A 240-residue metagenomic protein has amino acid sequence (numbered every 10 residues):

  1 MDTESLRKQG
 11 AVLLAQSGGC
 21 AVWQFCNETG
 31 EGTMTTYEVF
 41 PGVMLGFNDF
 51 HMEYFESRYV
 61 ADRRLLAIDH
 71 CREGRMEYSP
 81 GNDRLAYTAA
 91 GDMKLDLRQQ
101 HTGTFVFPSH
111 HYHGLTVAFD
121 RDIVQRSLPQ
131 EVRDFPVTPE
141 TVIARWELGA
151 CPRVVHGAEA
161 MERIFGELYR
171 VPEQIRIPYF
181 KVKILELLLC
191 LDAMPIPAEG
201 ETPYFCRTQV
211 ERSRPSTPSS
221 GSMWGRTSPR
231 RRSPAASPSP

Functional and structural regions predicted by a protein language model:
M1-G19: Short Lys/Arg-enriched alpha/beta "domain-start" segment
L13-H113: N-terminal functional module of multi-domain proteins
C20, C26, C71, C151 (+3 more regions): Generic recognition of cysteine residues
S79-S213, G221: Alpha-helical bundle regulatory/interaction domains
S220, R231-S239: Append "Primarily bacterial transcriptional regulators
M223-S228: Short helix/strand-capping hinge loops at secondary-structure junctions that flank key functional elements
